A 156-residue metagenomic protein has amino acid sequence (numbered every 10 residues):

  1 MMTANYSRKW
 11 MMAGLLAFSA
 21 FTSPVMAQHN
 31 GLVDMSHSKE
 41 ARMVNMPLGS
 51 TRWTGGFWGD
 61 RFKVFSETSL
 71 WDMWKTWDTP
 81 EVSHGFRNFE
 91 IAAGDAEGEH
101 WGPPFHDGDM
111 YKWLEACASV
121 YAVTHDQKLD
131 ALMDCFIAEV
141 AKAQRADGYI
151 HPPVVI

Functional and structural regions predicted by a protein language model:
M1-M2, F105: Helix-centric, low-specificity signal for extended rod-like, repetitive segments
M2-M12: Bacterial N-terminal signal peptides that target proteins for export
A4-N5, L16, M26-Q28, Y149: Low-complexity, Gly/Pro
Y6-S7, T22, W58: Compositionally biased, intrinsically disordered low-complexity regions enriched in proline and serine
M12-A13, A116: General helical structural elements
A13-T22: Bacterial N-terminal signal peptides
A27-I156: Glycan-recognition and catalytic cores of secretory/periplasmic carbohydrate-active enzymes
